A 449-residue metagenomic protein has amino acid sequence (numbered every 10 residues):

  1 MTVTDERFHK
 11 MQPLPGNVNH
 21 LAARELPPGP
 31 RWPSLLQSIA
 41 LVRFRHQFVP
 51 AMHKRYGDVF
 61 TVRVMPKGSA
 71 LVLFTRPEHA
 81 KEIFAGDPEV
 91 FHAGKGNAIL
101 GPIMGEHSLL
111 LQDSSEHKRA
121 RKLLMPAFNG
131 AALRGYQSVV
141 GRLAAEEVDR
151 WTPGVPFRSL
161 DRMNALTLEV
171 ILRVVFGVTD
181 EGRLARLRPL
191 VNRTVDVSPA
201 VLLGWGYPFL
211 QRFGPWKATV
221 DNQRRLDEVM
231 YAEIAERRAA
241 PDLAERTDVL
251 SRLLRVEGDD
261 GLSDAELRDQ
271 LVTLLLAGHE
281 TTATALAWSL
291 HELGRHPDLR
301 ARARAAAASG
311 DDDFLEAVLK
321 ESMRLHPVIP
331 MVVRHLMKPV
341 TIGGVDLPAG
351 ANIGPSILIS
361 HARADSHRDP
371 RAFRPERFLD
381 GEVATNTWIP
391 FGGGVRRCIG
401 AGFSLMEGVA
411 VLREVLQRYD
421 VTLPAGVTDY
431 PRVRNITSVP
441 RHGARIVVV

Functional and structural regions predicted by a protein language model:
M1-P13, V18, A22, H53-K54 (+5 more regions): Cytochrome P450 proximal C-terminal region
T4-K54, F60, M65-A70, P77-E82 (+6 more regions): Cytochrome P450 catalytic-domain helical core, especially the substrate-recognition surface and oxygen-activation
P33-A40, F60, N129, R158 (+5 more regions): Conserved cytochrome P450 catalytic core segment spanning the I/J/K helices
S38-G57, A232, S309-G343, A364: Conserved cytochrome P450 K-helix E-x-x-R motif and the immediately C-terminal K′/meander segment
T167, T281-A306, A401-Y419: Cytochrome P450 catalytic-core helices
P241-T247, R302-D312, L325-G344, S360 (+2 more regions): Cytochrome P450 fold signature focused on the C-terminal beta-domain
P355-E382: Conserved cytochrome P450 K-helix/beta-meander segment immediately N-terminal to the heme-binding cysteine loop
